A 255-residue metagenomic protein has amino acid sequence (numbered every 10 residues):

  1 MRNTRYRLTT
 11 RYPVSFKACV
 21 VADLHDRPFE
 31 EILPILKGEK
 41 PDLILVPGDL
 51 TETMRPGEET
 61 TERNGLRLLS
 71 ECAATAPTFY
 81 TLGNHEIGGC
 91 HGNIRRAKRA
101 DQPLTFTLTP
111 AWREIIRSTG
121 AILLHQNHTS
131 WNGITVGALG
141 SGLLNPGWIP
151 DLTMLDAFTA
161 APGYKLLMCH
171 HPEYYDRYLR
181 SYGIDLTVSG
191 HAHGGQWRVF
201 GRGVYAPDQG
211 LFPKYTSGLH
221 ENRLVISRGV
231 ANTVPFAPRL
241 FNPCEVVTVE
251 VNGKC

Functional and structural regions predicted by a protein language model:
M1-H25: Acidic, histidine-bearing metal-coordination/catalytic regions of metal-dependent phosphoesterases
V20-A22, I44-D49, P77-N84, L124-Q126 (+3 more regions): Active-site neighborhood of phospho(di)ester-bond hydrolases with catalytic His/Asp-centered motifs
E30-W131: Core catalytic region of metal-dependent phosphoesterases/phosphodiesterases, especially metallo-beta-lactamase-like
L50-T53, N84-G88, T129, G142-N145 (+3 more regions): Solvent-exposed loop/turn segments at secondary-structure junctions within structured extracellular/periplasmic domains
E58-L68, P150-T153, Y205-P207, L211-F212: Charged helix-capping and loop-helix junction motifs
A74-P77, G163, E221-N222: A short helix->loop->beta-strand "cap" motif at the edges of active sites that frequently abuts
C90-A121, H128, N132-C169, Y175-R177 (+1 more regions): Binuclear metal-dependent hydrolase catalytic cores centered on His/Asp/Glu-rich metal-binding motifs
P172-V247: Conserved beta-sheet core of the metallophosphoesterase superfamily
